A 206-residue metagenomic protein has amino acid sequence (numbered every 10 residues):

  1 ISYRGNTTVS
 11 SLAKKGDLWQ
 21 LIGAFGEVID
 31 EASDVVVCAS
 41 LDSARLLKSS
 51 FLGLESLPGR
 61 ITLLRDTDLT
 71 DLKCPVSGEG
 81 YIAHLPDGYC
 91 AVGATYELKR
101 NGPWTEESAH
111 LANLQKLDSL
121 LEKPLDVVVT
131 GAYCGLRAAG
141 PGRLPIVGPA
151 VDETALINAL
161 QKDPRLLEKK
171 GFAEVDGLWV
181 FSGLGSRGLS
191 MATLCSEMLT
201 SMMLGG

Functional and structural regions predicted by a protein language model:
I1-S10: A conserved beta-strand/loop element that lines the FAD pocket in flavoprotein oxidoreductases
R4, V36, W179-F181: Hydrophobic/aromatic beta-strand patches that form the interior of the parallel beta-sheet core in alpha/beta enzyme
T7, N101-G102, G185: Short glycine-rich, polar/acidic loop-and-turn segments at beta strand-coil junctions
T8, D17, S40, K48 (+4 more regions): Serine/threonine-rich low-complexity intrinsically disordered regions
L12-D17, I22-A132, A139: Flavin-dependent oxidoreductases
D126-G206: C-terminal catalytic lobe of FAD-dependent flavoproteins
